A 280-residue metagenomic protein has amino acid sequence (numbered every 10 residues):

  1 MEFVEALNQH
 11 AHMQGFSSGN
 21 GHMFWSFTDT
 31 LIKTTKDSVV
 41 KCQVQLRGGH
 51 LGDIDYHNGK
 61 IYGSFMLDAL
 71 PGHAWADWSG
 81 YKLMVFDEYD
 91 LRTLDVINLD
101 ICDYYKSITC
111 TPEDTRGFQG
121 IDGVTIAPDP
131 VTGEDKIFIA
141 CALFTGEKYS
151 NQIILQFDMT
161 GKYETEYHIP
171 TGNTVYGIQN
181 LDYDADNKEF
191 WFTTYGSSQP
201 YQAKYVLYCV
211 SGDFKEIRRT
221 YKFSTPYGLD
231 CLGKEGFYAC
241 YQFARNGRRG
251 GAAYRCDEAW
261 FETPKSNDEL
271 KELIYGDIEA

Functional and structural regions predicted by a protein language model:
E2-D29, H50-D53: Beta-strand-rich domains and repeat architectures in extracellular enzymes and scaffolds, especially beta-propellers
H12-G19, G52-H57, I61-A69, D114-D135 (+3 more regions): Structural signature of eukaryotic scaffold interfaces centered on beta-propeller domains
G19-R47, P200-A203: Beta-propeller domains
D37-Y81: Blade-loop segments of beta-propeller domains
R47, D90-I121, K162-Y176, K222 (+1 more regions): Surface-exposed loop and turn segments in beta-propeller and other repeat-based domains that flank or scaffold
W75-L91, Y149-G161, Q202-D213, G251-I278: Beta-propeller blade signature
T171-G212: Loop/turn-rich, solvent-exposed surfaces of beta-rich toroidal or solenoidal domains
F214-G233: Conserved blade-ending motifs and adjacent loop-strand segments that build the rim/top face of beta-propeller domains
